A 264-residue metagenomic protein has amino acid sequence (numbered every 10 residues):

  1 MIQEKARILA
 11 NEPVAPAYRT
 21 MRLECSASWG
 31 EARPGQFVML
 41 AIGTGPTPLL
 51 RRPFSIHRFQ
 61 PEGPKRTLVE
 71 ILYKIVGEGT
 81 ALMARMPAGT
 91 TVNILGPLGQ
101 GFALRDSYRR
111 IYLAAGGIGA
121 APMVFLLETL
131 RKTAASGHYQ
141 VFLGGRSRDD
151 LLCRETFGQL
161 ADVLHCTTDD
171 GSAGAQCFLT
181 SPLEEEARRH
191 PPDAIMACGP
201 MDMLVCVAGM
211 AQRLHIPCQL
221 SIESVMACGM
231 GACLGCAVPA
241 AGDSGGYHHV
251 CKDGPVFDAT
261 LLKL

Functional and structural regions predicted by a protein language model:
I2-A88: Ferredoxin-reductase
A10, R58, C166-T168, L220 (+1 more regions): Structural signal for conserved beta-strand scaffold positions within catalytic alpha/beta enzyme cores
E78-V225: FNR/FR-type flavoprotein reductase catalytic core
M201, S224-P255: Local cysteine-cluster metal-coordination motifs and their immediate loop/turn environment, predominantly Fe-S cluster
S244, F257-L264: A charged, well-structured terminal subsegment
